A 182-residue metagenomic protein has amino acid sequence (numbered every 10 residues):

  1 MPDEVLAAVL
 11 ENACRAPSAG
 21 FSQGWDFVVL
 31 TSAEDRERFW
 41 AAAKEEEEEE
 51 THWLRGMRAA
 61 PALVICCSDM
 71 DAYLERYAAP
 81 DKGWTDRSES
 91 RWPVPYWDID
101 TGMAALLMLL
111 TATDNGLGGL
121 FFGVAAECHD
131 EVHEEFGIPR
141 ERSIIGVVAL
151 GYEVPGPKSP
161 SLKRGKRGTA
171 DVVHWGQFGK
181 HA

Functional and structural regions predicted by a protein language model:
M1-A8: A short N-terminal beta-strand-loop micro-motif at the entrance of redox/enzyme domains
E11-R15, E47-T51, V132-E134, P157: Glycine-rich, charged/polar anion/phosphate-binding loops that engage phosphate groups from diverse ligands
A13, A19-S22: N-terminal structural module
A13-C14, V64, W84-E134: Small-aliphatic-rich amphipathic alpha-helix that forms the alpha element of a beta-alpha
S22-T101: Glycine/small-residue-rich phosphate/adenosyl-binding loop
E50, L54-L63, F136-P160: A glycine-rich helix N-cap at a beta->alpha junction
S68, V124, Y152: Short secondary-structure boundary segments
I145-A182: C-terminal helix-cap and adjacent tail motif
